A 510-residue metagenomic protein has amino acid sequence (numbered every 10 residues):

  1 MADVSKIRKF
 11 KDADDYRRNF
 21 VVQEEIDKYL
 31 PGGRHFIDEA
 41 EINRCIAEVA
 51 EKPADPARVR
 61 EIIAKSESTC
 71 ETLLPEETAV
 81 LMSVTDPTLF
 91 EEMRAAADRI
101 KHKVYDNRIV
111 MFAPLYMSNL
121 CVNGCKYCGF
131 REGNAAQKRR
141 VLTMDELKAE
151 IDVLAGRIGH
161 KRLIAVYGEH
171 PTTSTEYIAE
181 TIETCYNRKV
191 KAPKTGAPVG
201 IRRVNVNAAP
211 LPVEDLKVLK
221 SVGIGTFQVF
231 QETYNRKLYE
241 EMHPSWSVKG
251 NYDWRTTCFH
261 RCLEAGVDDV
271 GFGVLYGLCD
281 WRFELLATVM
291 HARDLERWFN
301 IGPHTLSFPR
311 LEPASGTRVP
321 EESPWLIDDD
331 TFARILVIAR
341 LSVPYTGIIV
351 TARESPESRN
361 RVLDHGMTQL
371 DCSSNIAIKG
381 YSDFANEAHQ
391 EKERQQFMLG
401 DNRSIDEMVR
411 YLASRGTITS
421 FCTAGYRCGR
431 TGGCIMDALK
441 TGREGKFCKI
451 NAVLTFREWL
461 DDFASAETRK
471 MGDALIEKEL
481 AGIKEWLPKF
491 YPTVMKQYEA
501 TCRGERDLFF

Functional and structural regions predicted by a protein language model:
M1-E61, E357-T368, S374-F510: Radical SAM enzyme core and accessory elements
V49-K52, R140, A209, V248-Y252 (+4 more regions): Hydrophobic alpha-helical scaffolding
E71-I109: An N-cap/entry alpha-helix motif that binds or orients negatively charged groups
D106-E146: Canonical Radical SAM [4Fe-4S] cluster-binding loop centered on the CxxxCxxC motif and its immediate flanking residues
A113, I151-D152, A179-Y186, L216 (+5 more regions): Generic structural signal for well-ordered alpha-helices, preferentially at hydrophobic/aromatic core positions
E132-K148, V153-C262, D269-G271, Y276-L278 (+3 more regions): Core AdoMet radical
A165, T226, D253-T317, D328-E357 (+2 more regions): Conserved C-terminal portion of the radical SAM core fold that forms the substrate/S-adenosylmethionine-binding
Y177-N187, K220-G225, D280-F299, W325 (+3 more regions): Short, electropositive alpha-helical surface patch
